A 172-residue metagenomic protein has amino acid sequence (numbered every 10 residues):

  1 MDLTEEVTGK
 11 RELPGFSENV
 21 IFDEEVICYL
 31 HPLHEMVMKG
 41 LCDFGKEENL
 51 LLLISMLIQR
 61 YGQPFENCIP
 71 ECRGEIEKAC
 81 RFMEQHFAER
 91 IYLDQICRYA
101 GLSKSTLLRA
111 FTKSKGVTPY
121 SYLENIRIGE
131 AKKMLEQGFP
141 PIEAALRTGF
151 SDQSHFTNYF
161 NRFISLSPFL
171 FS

Functional and structural regions predicted by a protein language model:
M1: Glycine- and acidic-residue-biased ligand/ion/polar-headgroup-sensing regions
E6-P64, C68, R81: Amphipathic alpha-helical segments enriched in hydrophobic/aromatic residues interleaved with Lys/Arg
E25, Y29, E71-A79, K115 (+1 more regions): N-terminal positioning helix adjacent to the helix-turn-helix/winged-helix DNA-binding module
N49-Y61, H86, I126, E130 (+1 more regions): Amphipathic alpha-helical segments in well-ordered regions
F65-N67, L123-K132, N161, L170-S172: Short, basic, alpha-helical segments at the C-terminal edge of helix-turn-helix-like DNA-binding modules
C80-R81, Q85, R90-Q95, L102 (+1 more regions): Terminal helix-turn-helix DNA-binding modules in bacterial transcription factors
F111-T118, Y159-F171: A secondary-structure capping/hinge motif
